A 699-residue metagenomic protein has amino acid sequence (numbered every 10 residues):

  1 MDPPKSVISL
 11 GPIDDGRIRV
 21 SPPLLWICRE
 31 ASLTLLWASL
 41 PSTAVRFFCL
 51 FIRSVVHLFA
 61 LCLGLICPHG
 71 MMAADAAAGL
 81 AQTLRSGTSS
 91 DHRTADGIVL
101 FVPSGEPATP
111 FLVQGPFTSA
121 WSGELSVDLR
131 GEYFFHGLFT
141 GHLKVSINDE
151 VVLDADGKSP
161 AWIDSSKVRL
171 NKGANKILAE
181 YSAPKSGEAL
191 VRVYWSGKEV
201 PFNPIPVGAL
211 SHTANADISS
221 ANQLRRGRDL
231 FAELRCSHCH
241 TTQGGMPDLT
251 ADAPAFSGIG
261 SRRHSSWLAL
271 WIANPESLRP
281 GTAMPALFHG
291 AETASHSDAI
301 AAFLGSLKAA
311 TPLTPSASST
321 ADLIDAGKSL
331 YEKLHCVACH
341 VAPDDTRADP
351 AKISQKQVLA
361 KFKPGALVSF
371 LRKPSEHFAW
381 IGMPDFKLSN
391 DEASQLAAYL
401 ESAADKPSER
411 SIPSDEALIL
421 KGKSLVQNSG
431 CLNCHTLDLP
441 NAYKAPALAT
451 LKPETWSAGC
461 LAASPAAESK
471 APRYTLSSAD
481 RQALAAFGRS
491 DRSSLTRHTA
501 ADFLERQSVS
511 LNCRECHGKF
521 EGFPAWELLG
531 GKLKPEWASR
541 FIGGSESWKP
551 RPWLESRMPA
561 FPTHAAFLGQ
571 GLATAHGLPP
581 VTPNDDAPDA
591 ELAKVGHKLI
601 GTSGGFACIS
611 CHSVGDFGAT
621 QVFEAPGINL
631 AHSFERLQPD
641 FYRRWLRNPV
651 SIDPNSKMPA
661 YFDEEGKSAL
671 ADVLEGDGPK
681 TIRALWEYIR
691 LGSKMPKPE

Functional and structural regions predicted by a protein language model:
T34, L40, R46-V56: Hydrophobic alpha-helical signal peptides and transmembrane signal-/tail-anchor segments that drive secretory-pathway
R53-P68: Bacterial N-terminal signal peptides
M71-F134, L138-L224, E233: Extracellular/secretory pathway-exposed regions associated with glycan biology
L129-F135, G141, N171-A174, R235 (+7 more regions): Short tyrosine-centred short linear motifs in exposed loops/low-complexity segments
G208-A232, S306-E332, S402-V426, N441-A442 (+3 more regions): Electrostatic cytochrome c docking/interface patches
A232-H238, Q243, E332-A338, P343 (+8 more regions): Short pre-active-site segment immediately N-terminal to redox-active cysteine/selenocysteine motifs in thiol-based
M246-A309, D345-S408, N441-T496, F520-P579 (+1 more regions): Extracytoplasmic electron-transfer domains, predominantly the class I c-type cytochrome c fold
